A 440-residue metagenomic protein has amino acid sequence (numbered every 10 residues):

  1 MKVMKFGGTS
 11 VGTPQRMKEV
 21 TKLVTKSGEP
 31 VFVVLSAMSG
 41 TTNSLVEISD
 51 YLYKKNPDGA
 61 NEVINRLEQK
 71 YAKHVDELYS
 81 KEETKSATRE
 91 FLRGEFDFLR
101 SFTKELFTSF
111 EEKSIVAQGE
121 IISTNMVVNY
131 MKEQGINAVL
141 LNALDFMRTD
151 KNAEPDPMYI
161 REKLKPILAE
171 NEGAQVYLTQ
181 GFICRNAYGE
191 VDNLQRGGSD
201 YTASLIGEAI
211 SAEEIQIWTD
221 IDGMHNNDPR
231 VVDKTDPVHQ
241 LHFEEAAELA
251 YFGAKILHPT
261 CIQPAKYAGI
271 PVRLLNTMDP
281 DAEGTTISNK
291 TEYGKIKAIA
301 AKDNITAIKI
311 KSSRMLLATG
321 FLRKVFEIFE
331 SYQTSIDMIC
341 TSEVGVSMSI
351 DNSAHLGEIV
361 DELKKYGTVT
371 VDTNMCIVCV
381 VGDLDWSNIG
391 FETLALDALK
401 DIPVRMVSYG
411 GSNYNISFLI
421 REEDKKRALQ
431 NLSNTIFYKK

Functional and structural regions predicted by a protein language model:
M1-L257, I262, R421: Nucleotide/pyrophosphate-binding catalytic subdomain
V3, S10, F32-V33, Y177-T179 (+11 more regions): Structured core elements
V11, T41-T42, R148, R185-A187 (+6 more regions): Flexible loop/turn segments at secondary-structure boundaries
A37-S39, I221-G223, N276-D281, T291 (+2 more regions): Glycine-rich beta-alpha junction loops
H242-S288, E292-R314: A conserved active-site cap/scaffold subdomain adjacent to cofactor or substrate pockets
E283-K440: A conserved regulatory-domain signal marking ACT and ACT-like small-molecule sensing domains and adjacent regulatory
